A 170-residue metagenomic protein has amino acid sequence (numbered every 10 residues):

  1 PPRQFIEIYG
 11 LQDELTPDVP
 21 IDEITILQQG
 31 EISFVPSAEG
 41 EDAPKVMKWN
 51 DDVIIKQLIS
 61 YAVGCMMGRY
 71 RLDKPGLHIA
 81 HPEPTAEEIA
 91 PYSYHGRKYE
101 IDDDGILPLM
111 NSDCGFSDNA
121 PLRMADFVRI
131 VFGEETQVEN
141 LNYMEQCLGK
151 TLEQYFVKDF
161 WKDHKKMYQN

Functional and structural regions predicted by a protein language model:
R3-I6, E14-N170: Terminal accessory regions of large proteins
